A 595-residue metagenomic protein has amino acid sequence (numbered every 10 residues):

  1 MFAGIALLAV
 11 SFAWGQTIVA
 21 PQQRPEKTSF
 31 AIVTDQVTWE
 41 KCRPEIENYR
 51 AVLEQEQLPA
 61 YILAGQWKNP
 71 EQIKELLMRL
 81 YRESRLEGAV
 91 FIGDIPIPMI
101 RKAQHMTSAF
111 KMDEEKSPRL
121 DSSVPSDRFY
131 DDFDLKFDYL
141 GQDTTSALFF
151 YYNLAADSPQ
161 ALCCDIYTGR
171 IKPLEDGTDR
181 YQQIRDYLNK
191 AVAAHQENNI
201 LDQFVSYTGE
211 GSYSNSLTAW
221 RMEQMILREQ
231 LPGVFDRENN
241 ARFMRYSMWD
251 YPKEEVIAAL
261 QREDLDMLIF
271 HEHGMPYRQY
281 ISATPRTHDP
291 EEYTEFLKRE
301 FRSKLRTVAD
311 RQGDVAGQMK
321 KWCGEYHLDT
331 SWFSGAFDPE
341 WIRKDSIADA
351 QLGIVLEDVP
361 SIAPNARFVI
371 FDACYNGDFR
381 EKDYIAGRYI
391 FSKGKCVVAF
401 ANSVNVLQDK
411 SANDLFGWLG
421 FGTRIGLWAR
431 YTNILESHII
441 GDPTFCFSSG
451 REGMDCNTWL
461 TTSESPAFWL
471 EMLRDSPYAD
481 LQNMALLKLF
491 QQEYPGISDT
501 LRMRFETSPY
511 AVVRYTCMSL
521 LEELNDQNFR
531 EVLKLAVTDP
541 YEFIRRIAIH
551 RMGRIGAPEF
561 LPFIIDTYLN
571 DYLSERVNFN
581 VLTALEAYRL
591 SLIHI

Functional and structural regions predicted by a protein language model:
M1-Q16: Bacterial Sec-dependent N-terminal signal peptides
L7, E71-D250, A259-M267, P276 (+1 more regions): Structured catalytic cores of large enzymes
K27-S29, E56-A60, S84-G88, N199-F204 (+5 more regions): Loop/turn elements at helix/coil->beta-strand transitions in domains of secreted/extracellular proteins
S123-D186, E295-S411: Catalytic cores of nucleophile-dependent amide-cleaving enzymes
A412-G496, V512-Y515: Caspase-like cysteine protease fold
T458, D480-E493, V512-N525, R545-A557 (+1 more regions): Structural detector for internal amphipathic alpha-helices that build alpha-solenoid repeat scaffolds
P477-Y478, P509-Y510, P540-Y541, Y572-S574: Short inter-helical turns and helix N-cap capping residues of alpha-solenoid HEAT/ARM repeat scaffolds
I593-I595: Conserved small/polar residues in nucleotide/adenosyl-binding loops
